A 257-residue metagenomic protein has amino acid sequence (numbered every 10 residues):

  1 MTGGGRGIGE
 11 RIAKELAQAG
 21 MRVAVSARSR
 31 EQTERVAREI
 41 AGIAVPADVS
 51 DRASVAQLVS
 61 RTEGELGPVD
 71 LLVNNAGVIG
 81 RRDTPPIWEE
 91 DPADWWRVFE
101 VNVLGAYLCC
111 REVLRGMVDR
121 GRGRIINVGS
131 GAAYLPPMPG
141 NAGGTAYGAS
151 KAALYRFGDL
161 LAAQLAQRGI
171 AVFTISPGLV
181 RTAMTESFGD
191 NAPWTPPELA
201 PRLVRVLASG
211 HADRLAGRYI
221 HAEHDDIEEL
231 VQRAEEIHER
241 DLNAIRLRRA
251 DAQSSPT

Functional and structural regions predicted by a protein language model:
G5-R6: Conserved glycine-rich cofactor-binding loop
A19-V36: Conserved glycine-rich Rossmann-like NAD(P)H-binding loop of the short-chain dehydrogenase/reductase
A47-L58, P92: The beta1-alpha1 cofactor-binding region of Rossmann-like NAD(H)/NADP(H)-dependent oxidoreductases
I79, P92, I126-A153, G158-D159 (+2 more regions): Catalytic loop of short-chain dehydrogenase/reductase
D83-I87, D91-W96: Substrate-binding pocket helix/loop in short-chain dehydrogenase/reductase
C110-R111, D159: A short, exposed helix-loop element centered on a Lys and neighboring polar residues
Q167, T174, D190-T257: C-terminal helical subdomain
